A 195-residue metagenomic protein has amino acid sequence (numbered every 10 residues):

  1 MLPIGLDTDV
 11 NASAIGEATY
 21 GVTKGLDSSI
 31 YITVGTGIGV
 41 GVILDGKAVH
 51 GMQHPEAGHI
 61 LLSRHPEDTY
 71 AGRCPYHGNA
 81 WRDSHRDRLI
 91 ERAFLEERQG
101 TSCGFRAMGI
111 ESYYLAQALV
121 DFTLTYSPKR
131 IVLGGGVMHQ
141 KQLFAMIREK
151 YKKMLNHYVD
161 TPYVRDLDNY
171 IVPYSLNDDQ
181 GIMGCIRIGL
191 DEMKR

Functional and structural regions predicted by a protein language model:
M1-A12: N-terminal glycine/serine-rich phosphate-binding loop of ATP-dependent small-molecule kinases, especially carbohydrate
L2, G16-D27, A48, R64-R195: ATP-binding/phosphotransfer module of carbohydrate and carboxylate kinases, centering on a glycine-rich
G5, S29-T33, G39: Short glycine-aspartate micro-motif
D9, G35, C185: Active-site glycine-centered loops adjacent to acidic/histidine catalytic or metal-binding residues that shape
V34-T36, G135-G136: Short secondary-structure boundary segments
L44-D45: A cytosolic small-molecule/anion-sensing beta-strand core signal
P55-G58: A short acidic/small-residue loop/turn micro-motif
